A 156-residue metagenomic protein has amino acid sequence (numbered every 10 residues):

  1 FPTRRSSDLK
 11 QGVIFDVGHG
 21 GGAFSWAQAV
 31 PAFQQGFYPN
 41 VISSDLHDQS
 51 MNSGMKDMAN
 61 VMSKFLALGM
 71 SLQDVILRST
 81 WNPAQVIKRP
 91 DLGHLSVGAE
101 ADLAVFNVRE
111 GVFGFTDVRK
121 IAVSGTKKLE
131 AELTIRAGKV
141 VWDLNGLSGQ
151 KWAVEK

Functional and structural regions predicted by a protein language model:
F1-S6: Short, small-residue-biased leader/transition segments that mark boundaries at the very start of proteins
D8-K10: Glycine-rich phosphate/diphosphate-binding loops that line cofactor/substrate pockets in enzymes
G12-D16, V41: Structural preference for beta-strand elements that scaffold enzyme active sites
D16-W26, V86-I87: Active-site glycine- and acidic-residue-rich loops that bind and position anionic ligands or nucleotide-like cofactors
G18-G22, M51, G69, S124: Hydrophobic alpha-helical scaffolding
G22, A27, M55, N60 (+2 more regions): Sparse, context-dependent recognition of short Cys/His-centered cofactor- or disulfide-binding micro-motifs
A27-E110: His/Asp/Glu-enriched, well-ordered alpha-helical/loop segment that forms or immediately abuts the divalent-metal
E100-V154: C-terminal cap of metal-dependent C-N hydrolases
